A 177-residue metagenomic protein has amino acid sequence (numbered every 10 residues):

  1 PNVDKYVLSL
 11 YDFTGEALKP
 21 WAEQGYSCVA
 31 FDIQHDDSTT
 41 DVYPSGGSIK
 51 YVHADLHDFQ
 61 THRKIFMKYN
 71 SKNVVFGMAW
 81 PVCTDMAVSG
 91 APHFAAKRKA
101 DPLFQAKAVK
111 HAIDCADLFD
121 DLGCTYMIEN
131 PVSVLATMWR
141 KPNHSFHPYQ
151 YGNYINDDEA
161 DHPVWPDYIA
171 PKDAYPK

Functional and structural regions predicted by a protein language model:
K5, I49, V74-F76: Conserved acidic residues
S9-G15: Class I SAM-dependent methyltransferase "Motif I" SAM/SAH-binding loop
L10, R63-Y69, F76, C83-K177: Class I S-adenosyl-L-methionine
L18, D36-V42, L135-T137: Short, charged/polar "capping" segments at the starts of alpha-helices and the immediately preceding loops
E23-M67, P142-S145: Adenosine-cofactor binding site in Rossmann-like domains, unifying the SAM/SAH pocket of S-adenosylmethionine-dependent
